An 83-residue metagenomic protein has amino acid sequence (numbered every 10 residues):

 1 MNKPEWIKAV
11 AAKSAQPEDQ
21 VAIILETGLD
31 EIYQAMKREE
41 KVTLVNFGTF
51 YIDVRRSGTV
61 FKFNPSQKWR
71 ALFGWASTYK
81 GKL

Functional and structural regions predicted by a protein language model:
M1-L83: Strongly charged
